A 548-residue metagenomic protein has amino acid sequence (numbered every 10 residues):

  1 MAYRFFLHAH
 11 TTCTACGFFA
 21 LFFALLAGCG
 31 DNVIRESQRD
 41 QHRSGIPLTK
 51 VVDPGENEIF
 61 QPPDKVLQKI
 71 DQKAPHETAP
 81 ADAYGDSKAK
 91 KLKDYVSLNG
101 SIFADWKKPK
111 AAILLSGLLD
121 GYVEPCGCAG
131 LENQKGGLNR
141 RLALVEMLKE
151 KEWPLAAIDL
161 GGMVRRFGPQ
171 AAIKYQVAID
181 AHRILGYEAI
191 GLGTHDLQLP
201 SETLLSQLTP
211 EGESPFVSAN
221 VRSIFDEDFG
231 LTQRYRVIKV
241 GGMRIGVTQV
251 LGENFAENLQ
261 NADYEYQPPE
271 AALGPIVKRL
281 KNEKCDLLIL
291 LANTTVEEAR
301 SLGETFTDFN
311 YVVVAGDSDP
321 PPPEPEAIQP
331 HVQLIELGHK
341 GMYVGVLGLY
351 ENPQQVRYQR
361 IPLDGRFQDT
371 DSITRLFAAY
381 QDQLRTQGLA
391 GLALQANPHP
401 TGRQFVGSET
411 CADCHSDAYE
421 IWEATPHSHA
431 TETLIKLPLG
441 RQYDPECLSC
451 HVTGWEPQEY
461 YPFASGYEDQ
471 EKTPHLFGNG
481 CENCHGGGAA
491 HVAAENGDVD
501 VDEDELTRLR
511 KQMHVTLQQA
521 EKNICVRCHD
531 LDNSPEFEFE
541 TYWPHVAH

Functional and structural regions predicted by a protein language model:
M1-T12: N-terminal secretory signal peptides that target proteins for export/translocation
C13-A27: Bacterial N-terminal signal peptides
F18-L21, I34, L131-N133, S416-Y419 (+2 more regions): Mature cores of small secreted peptide/protein domains
A24, G136, I184-G186, M243 (+7 more regions): Generic structural microfeature
G30-Q368, S372-L376: Acidic, metal/ion-coordinating pockets
H42-P47, P63, L67, P75 (+7 more regions): Short sequence/structural segments immediately N-terminal
